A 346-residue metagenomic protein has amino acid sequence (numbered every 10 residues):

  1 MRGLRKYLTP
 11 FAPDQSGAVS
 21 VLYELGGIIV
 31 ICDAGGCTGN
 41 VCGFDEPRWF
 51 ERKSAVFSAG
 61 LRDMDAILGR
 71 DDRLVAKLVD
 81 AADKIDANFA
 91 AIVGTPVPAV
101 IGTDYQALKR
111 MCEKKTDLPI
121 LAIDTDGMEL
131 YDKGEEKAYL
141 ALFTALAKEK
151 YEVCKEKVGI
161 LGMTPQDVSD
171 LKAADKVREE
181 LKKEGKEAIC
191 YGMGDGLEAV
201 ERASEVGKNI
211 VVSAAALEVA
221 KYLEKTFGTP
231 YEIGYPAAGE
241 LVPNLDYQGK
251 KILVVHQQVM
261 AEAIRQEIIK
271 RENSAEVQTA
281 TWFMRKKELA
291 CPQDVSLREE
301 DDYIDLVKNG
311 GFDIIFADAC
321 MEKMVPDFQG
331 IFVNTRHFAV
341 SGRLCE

Functional and structural regions predicted by a protein language model:
M1-E346: An N-terminal assembly and electron-transfer interface module characteristic of large anaerobic redox and radical
